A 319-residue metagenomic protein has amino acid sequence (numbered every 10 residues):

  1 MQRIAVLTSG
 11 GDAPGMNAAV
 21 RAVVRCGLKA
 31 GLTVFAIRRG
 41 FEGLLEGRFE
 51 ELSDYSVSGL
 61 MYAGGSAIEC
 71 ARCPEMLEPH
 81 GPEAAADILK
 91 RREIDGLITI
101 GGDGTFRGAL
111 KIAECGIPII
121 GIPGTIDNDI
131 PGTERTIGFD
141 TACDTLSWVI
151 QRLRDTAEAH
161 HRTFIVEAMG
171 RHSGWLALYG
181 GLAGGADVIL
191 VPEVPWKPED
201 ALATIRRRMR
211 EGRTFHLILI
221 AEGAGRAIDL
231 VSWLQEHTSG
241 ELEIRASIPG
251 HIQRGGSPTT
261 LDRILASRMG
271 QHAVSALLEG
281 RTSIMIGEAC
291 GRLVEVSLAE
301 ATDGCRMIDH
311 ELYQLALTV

Functional and structural regions predicted by a protein language model:
M1-L45: N-terminal phosphate-binding or glycine-rich loops at protein starts, especially the Walker A/P-loop of NTPases
R3-G10, S66-A71, G96-T99, F164-E167 (+1 more regions): Short glycine-rich or small-residue beta-strand-to-loop segments that form or flank ligand, phosphate, metal/Fe-S
A18-V23, G104-I117, A177: Short Gly/Thr/Asp-enriched flexible loops that form oxyanion-binding sites at enzyme active sites
F35, A113-D140, T145, L190-K197 (+1 more regions): Short, acidic/small-residue loops that bind anionic groups at enzyme active sites
L44-T99, T105, I137-W148: Glycine-rich oxoanion-binding loops at beta->alpha junctions
T99-G101, R107, K111, F139-A246: Accessory alpha-helical/coil subdomains and C-terminal extensions that flank or cap enzyme catalytic cores
I284-V319: Phosphate-binding loop/pocket of nucleotide- and phosphate-handling active sites
